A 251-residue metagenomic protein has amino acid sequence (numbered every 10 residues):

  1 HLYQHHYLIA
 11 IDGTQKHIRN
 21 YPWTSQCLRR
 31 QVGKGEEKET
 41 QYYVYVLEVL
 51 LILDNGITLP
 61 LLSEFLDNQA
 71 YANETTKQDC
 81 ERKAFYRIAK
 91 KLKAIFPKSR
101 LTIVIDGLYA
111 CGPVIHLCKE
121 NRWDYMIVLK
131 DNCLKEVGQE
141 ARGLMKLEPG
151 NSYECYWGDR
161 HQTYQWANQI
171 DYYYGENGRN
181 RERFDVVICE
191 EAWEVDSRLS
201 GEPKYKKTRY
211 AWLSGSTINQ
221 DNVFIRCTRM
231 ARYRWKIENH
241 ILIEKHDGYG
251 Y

Functional and structural regions predicted by a protein language model:
H1-N55: Active-site-proximal, Lys/Arg-enriched surface segment that forms a nucleic-acid-binding/basic interface patch
H5-K16, V49, F85, I103-L108 (+3 more regions): Short, conserved catalytic/metal-binding motifs centered on acidic residues
I18-N20, P113, E136, D221-N222: Short helix/loop capping segments that flank catalytic or ligand/cofactor-binding pockets
V32-R100: Electropositive, glycine- and tryptophan-enriched low-complexity nucleic-acid-binding patches
L51-L53, S63-F65, G107, I127-D131 (+1 more regions): Short, structured patches in soluble enzyme cores that scaffold and shape functional sites
T75-E136: Domain-level cores of phosphate- or acyl-group-handling catalytic modules
V128-R234: An anionic, glycine-rich sequence signature occurring as long contiguous blocks
C227-G248: Amphipathic alpha-helical packing elements
